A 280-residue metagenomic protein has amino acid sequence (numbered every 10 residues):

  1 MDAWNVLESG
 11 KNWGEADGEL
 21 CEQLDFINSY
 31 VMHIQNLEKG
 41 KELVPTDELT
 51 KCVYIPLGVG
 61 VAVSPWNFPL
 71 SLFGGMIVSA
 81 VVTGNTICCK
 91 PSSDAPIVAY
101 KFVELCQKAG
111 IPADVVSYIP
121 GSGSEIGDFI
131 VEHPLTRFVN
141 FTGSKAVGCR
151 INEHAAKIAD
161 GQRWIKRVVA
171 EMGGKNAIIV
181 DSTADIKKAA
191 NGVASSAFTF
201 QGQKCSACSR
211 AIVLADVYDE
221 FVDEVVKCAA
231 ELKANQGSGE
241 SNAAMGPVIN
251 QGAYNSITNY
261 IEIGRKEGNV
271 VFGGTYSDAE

Functional and structural regions predicted by a protein language model:
M1-E38: Glycine-rich loop-to-alpha-helix module at the N-terminal edge of alpha/beta enzyme cores
V6, S29-K188, N242, Y254: Rossmann-like NAD(P) dinucleotide-binding subdomain of oxidoreductase/dehydrogenase enzymes
G14-D25, S124, A243, P247 (+1 more regions): An alpha-helix initiation/capping motif
E19, G74-I77, E224: Composition- and surface-driven signal marking solvent-exposed, interaction-prone regions in large proteins
C21, P96, T258: Conserved catalytic core of two-component sensor histidine kinases
E22-Q23, L43-L49, G121, R210-V213 (+1 more regions): A glycine-rich phosphate-binding loop feature that marks nucleotide/adenosyl-phosphate handling sites
E132-H133, F138, A146-E280: ALDH superfamily catalytic-core signature
